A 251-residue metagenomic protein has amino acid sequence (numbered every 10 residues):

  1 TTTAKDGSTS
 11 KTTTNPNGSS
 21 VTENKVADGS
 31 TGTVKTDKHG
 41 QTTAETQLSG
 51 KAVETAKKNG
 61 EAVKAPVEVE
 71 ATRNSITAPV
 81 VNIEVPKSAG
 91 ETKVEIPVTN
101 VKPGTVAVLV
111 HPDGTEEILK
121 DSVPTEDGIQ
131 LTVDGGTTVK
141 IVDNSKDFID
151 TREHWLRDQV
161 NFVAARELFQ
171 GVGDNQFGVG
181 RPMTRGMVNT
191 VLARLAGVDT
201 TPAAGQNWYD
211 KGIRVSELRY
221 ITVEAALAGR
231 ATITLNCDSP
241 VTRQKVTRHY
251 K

Functional and structural regions predicted by a protein language model:
T1-T2, T9-T13, S19-N24, T31-K35 (+4 more regions): Short linear proline/tyrosine/threonine-rich motifs used for host-factor recruitment and membrane trafficking/assembly
D6, N17, A27-D28, A78-V80 (+1 more regions): Short domain-boundary/entry signatures in modular proteins, especially in secreted/extracellular architectures
S8-S10, V21, S30-G32, T42 (+4 more regions): Short loop/beta submotifs within extracellular cysteine-rich repeat domains
T12-T13, V34, I118-P124, A225: Short, exposed beta-strand/loop patches in secreted or surface proteins that constitute
T14, I96, L119, Q244 (+1 more regions): Generic detection of short hydrophobic beta-strand segments and adjacent strand-loop junctions
G29, K38-V106, H111-D113: Proteolytic processing hotspots in large secreted/extracellular or virion-associated proteins and select intracellular
A78, G114-D121, V241-Q244: Surface-exposed loop/edge segments in extracytoplasmic proteins
P103-P112, G128-K251: N-terminal propeptides
